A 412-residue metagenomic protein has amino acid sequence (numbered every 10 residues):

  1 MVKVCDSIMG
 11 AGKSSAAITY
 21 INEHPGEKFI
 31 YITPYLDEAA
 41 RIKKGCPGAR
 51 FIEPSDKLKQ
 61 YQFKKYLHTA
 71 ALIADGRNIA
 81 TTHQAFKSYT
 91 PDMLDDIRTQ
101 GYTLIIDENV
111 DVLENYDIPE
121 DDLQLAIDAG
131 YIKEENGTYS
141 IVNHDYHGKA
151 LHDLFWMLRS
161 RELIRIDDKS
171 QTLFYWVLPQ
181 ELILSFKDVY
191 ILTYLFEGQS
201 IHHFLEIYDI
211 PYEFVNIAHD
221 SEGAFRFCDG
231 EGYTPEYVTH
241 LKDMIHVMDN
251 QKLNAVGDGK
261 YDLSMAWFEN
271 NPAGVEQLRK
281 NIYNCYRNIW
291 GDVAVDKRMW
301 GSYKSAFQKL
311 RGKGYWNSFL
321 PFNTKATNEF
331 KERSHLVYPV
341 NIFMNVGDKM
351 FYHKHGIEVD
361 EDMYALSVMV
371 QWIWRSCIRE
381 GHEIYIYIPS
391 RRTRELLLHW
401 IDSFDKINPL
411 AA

Functional and structural regions predicted by a protein language model:
M1-I18: Walker A/P-loop
A16-K57, Q84-A85: Conserved Walker A/P-loop ATP-binding site and its immediately adjacent core in helicase/helicase-like ATPase domains
E27-E38, V189-T193, I289, K297-K304 (+1 more regions): Conserved RecA-like ASCE P-loop NTPase motor core of nucleic-acid helicases/translocases
G48-Y89, Y303: Inter-Walker segment of RecA-like/P-loop motor cores
L72-G76, T90-Y102, L184, V295 (+1 more regions): Short basic/glycine-enriched coil/helix segment immediately N-terminal to the Walker B
Q84-F86, L94-S140, G148-R165: SF2 helicase catalytic motif II
Q84-Y89, V112, G314-L396, S403 (+1 more regions): Conserved RecA-like P-loop NTPase helicase motor core
L178, K187-D188, Y194-A326, N345 (+1 more regions): Conserved helicase/translocase motor-coupling segment
